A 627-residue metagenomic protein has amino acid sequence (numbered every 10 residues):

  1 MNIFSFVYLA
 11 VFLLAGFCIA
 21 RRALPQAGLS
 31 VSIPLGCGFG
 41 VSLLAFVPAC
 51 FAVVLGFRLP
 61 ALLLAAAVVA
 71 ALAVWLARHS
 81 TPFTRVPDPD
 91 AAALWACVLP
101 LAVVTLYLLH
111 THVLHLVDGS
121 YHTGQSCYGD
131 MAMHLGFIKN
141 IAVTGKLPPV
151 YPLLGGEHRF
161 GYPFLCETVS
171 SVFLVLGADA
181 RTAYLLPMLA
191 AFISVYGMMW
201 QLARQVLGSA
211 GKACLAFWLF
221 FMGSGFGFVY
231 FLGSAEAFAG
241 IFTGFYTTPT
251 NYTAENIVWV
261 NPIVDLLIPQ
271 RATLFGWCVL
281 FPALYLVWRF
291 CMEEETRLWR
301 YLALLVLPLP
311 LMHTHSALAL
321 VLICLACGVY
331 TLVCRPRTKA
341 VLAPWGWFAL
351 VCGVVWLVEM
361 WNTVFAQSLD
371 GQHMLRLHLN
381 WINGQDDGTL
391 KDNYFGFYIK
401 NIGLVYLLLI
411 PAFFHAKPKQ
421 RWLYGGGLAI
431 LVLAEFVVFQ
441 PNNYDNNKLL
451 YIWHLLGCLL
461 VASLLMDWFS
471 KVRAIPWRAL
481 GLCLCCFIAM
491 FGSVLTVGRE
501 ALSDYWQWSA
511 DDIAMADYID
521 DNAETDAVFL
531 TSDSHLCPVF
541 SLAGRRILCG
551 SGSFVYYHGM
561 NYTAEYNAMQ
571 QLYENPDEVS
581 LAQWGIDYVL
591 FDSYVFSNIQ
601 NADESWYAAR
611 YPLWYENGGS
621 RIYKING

Functional and structural regions predicted by a protein language model:
M1-A91: Membrane-embedded, hydrophobic transmembrane alpha-helices
A102-V279, H315, Y505-W506, D533: Active-site lumenal/periplasmic loops and adjacent helix-entry segments of GT-C-fold, multi-pass membrane
V104-L109, M222, F226, M312-S316 (+5 more regions): Transmembrane alpha-helical segments
L189-F192, T273, L318-V321, N443-S470: Hydrophobic/aromatic-rich transmembrane helices and adjacent perimembrane loops
V264-L267, L286, W299-T314: Membrane-interface alpha helices of multi-pass inner-membrane proteins
P282-F290, I323-R335, K400-R421, D467: Hydrophobic, aromatic-rich transmembrane alpha-helices and their immediate juxtamembrane boundary segments
R297-P308, I323, W345-L350, A416-V438 (+1 more regions): Transmembrane alpha-helix segments characteristic of polytopic inner-membrane glycan-assembly/cell-envelope
R473-G627: Extracytoplasmic
